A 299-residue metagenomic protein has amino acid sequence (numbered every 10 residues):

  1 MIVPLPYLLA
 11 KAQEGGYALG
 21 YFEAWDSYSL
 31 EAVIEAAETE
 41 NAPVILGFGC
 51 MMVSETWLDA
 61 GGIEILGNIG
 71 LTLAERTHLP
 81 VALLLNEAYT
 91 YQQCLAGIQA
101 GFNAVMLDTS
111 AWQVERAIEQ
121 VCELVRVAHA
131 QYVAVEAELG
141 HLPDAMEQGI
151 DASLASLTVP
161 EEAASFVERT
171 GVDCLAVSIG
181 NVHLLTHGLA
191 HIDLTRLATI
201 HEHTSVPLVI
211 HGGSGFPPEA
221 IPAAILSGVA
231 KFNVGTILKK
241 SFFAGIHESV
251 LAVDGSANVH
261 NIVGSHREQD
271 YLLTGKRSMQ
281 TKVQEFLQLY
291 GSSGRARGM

Functional and structural regions predicted by a protein language model:
V3-G15, W25-S54, G61-H78, A88-V206 (+2 more regions): Alpha/beta enzyme core
L19-D26, D59, L272: Short, N-terminal intrinsically disordered low-complexity segments that are rich in Pro/Gly and polar/charged residues
I210-G212: Thr-Gly-centered strand-to-loop micro-motif
A220-M299: C-terminal alpha-helical cap/extension of soluble enzyme domains
